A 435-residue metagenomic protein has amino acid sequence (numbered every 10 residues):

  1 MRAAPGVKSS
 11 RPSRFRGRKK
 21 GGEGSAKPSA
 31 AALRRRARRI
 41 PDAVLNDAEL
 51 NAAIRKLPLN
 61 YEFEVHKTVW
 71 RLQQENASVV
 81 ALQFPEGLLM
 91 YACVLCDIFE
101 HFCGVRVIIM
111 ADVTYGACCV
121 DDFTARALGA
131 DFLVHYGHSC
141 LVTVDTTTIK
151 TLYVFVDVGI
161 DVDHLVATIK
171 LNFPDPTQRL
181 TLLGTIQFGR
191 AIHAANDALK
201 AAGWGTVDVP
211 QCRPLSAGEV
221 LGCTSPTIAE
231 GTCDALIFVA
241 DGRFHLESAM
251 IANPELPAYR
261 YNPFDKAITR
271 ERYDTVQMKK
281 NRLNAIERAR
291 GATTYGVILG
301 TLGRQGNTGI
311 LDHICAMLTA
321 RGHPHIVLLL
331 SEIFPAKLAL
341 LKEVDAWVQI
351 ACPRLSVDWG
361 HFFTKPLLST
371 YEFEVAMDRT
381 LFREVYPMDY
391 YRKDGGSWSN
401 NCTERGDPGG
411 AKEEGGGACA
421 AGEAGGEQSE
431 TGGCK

Functional and structural regions predicted by a protein language model:
R2, K8-S9, R14-G137, K337: Metallocofactor- and cofactor-centric catalytic cores in central/energy metabolism, strongly enriched
R2-D42, K266, R272-T275, P353-K435: Peripheral docking tails and interdomain loops at the edges of cofactor- or intermediate-handling domains
Y61-E62, Q83-C93, V113-C119, Y136-V142 (+8 more regions): Gly/Ser/Thr-rich loops at beta-strand to alpha-helix junctions that form or flank small-molecule/cofactor-binding
H66-S78, I169-Q178, I286-Y295: Glycine-rich phosphate/diphosphate-binding loops that line cofactor/substrate pockets in enzymes
S78-P85, I109-M110, H135, R179-I186 (+4 more regions): Short glycine-rich or small-residue beta-strand-to-loop segments that form or flank ligand, phosphate, metal/Fe-S
D97-V105, D197-V207, P254-P257, H313-H325: Short helix-loop-beta junction
T143-K280, E287: Conserved, well-structured core segments that form the ligand-binding/active-site neighborhood of functional domains
F244-I326, E332-L341: Redox- and metal-dependent alpha/beta enzyme cores, enriched for Fe-S-associated oxidoreductases and cofactor-handling
